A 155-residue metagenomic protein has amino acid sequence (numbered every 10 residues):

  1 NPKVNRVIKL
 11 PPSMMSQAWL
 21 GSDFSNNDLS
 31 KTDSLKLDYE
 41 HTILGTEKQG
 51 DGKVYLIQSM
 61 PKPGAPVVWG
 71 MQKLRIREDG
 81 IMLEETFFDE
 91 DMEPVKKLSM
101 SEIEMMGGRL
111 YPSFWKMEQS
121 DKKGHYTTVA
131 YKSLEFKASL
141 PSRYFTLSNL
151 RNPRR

Functional and structural regions predicted by a protein language model:
N1-F24: An acidic-aromatic
Q17, D28-T32, G50-T146: Gly/Pro-enriched, hydrophobic low-complexity segments that function as extracytoplasmic propeptides/linkers
F24-E40: Edge strands and adjacent loops of beta-rich recognition modules
T42, T46: Conserved catalytic alpha/beta cores of large enzymes that bind or transform nucleotide phosphates and polynucleotides
R154-R155: Short, solvent-exposed mixed-charge patches
